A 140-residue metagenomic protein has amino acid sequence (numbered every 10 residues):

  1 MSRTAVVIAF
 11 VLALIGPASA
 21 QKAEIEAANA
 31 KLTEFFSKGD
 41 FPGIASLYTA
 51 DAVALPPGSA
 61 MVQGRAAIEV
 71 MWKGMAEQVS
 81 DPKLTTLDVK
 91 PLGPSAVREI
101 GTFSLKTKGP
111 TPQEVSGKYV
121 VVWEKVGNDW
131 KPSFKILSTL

Functional and structural regions predicted by a protein language model:
A5-I15: Bacterial N-terminal signal peptides
G16-A20: Sec/Tat signal peptide C-region and signal peptidase I cleavage site
A23-A27, D40-S95, P112-E114: A solvent-exposed, acidic/Ser-Thr-rich amphipathic alpha-helical stretch
L32, G39-D40: Short helix-adjacent coil turns
L32, I68, W72, L84-K90 (+2 more regions): Hydrophobic/aromatic beta-strand elements that line small-molecule binding cavities or substrate pockets in beta-rich
V89-V97, E124-D129: A short, structured loop/turn motif at beta-sheet edges
S95-L105: A short hydrophobic beta-strand element
S116-L140: Short beta-strand edge/turn micro-motifs at domain boundaries
